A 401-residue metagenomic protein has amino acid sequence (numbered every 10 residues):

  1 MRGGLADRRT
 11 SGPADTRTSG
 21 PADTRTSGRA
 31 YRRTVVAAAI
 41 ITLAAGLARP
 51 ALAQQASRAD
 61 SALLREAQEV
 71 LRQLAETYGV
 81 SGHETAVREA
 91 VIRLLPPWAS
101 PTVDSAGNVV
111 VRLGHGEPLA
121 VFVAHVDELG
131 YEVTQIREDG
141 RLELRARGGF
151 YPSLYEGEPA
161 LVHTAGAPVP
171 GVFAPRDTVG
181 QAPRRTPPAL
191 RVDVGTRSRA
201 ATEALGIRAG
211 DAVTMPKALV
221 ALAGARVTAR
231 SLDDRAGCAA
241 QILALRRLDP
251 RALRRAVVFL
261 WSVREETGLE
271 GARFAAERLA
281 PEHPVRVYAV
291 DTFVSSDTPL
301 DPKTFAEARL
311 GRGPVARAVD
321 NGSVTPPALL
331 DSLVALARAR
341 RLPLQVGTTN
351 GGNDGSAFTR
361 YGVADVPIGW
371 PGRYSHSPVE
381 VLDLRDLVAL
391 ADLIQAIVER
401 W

Functional and structural regions predicted by a protein language model:
G4-T34: Short polybasic linear motifs
R32-R33, A37-A38, P118: Low-complexity, intrinsically disordered short peptide segments enriched in small/polar/basic residues
V36-G46: Bacterial N-terminal signal peptides
A48-P50: N-terminal signal peptide c-region/cleavage motif recognized by signal peptidases
L52-W401: N-terminal hydrophobic/helix-forming segments and targeting peptides
